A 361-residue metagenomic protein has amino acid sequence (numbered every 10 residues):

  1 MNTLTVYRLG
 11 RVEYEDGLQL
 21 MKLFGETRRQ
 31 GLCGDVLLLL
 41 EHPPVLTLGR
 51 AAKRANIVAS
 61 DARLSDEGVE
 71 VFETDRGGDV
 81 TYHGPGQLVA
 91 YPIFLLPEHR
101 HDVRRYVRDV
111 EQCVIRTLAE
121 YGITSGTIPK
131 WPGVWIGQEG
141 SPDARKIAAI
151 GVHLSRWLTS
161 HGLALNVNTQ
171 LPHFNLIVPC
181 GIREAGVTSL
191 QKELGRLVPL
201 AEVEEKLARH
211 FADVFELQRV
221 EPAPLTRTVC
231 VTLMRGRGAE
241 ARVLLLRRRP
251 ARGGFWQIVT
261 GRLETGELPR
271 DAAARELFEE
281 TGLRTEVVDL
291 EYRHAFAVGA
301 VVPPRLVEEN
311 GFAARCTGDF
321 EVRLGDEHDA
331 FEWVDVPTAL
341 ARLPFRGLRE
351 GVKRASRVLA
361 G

Functional and structural regions predicted by a protein language model:
M1-P142, L197-V198: N-terminal lobe of the biotin/lipoate ligase/transferase fold
T3-L9, R105-I147, V152-A223: Long, positively charged amphipathic alpha-helical accessory segments at protein N-termini or as interdomain linkers
R29, Q138-D143, W157, A251 (+1 more regions): Acidic pyrophosphate-coordinating catalytic loop
R104, A239-E279, L283: Conserved Nudix-box catalytic region and its N-terminal flanking loop in Nudix hydrolases and closely related
I128-K130, F278, G282-F320: Active-site segment of metal-dependent pyrophosphate-handling enzymes, primarily the Nudix hydrolase catalytic core
R183-E184, G311-R315, E321-R354: NUDIX/MutT-family hydrolases
K206-H210, V214-A223, A341-G361: Charged phosphate-binding loop/patch that engages nucleotide di/tri-phosphates or the phosphate backbone of nucleic
P222-V243: Conserved N-terminal beta-strand and adjoining loop/helix that marks the start of the Nudix/MutT-like hydrolase domain
